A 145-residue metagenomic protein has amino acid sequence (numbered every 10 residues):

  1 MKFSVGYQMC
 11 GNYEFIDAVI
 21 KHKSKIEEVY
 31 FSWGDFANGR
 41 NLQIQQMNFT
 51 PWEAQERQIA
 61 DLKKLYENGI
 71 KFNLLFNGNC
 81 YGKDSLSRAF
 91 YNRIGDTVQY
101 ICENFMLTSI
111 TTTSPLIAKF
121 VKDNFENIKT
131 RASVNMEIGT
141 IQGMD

Functional and structural regions predicted by a protein language model:
M1: An acidic-aromatic substrate-binding cleft motif
V5-Y7, F15, S24-K25, F31-M144: Active-site beta->alpha loop and helix N-cap motifs at the rims of alpha/beta catalytic domains
V19-I20: Accessory terminal and edge-of-domain segments that mediate assembly/interaction and cofactor placement around
